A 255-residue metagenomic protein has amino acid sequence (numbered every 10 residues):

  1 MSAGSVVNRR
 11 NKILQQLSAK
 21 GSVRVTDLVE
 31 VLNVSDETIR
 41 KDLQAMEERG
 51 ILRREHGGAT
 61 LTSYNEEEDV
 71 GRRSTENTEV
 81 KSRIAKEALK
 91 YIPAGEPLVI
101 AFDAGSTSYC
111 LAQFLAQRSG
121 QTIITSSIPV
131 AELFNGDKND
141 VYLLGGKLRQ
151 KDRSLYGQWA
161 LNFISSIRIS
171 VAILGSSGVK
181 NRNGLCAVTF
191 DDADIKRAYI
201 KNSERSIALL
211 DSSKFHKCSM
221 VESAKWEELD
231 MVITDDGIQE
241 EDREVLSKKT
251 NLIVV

Functional and structural regions predicted by a protein language model:
S2-L17, G21-T26, N33, V80 (+1 more regions): Conserved phosphate- and dinucleotide-binding cores of soluble alpha/beta proteins, encompassing both enzyme active
S2-T26, E30-A101, A112-G120, N135-N139: HTH-adjacent hinge/linker in prokaryotic transcriptional regulators
F102-D103, T125, T234: Short beta-strand scaffold positions
S106-S108: Gly/Ser/Thr-rich loops at beta-strand to alpha-helix junctions that form or flank small-molecule/cofactor-binding
